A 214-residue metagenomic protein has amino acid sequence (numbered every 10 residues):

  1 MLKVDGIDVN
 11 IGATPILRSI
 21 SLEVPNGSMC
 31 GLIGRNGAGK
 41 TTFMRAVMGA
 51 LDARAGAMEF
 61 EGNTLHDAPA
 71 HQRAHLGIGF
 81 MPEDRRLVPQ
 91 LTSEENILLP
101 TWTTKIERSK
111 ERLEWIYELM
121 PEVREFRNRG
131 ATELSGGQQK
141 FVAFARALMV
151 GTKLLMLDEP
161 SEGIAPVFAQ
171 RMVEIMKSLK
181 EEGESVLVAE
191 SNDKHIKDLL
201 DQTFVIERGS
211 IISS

Functional and structural regions predicted by a protein language model:
L2-V4, L17: Conserved structural motif at the start of ABC-family nucleotide-binding domains
I33-R35: The feature captures the beta-strand-to-loop junction immediately N-terminal to the Walker
M48: Helix-to-loop junction immediately C-terminal to a conserved catalytic motif
G56-T64, L76, S109-L113, E118 (+1 more regions): Conserved ABC transporter NBD signature motif
T64-R85, K110-L113, R127-N128: ABC ATPase NBD coupling module
G130-L134, Q138: Conserved ABC ATPase signature
A143-F144: Hydrophobic anchor residue at the start of the ABC signature
A147-L148: ABC ATPase C-loop
